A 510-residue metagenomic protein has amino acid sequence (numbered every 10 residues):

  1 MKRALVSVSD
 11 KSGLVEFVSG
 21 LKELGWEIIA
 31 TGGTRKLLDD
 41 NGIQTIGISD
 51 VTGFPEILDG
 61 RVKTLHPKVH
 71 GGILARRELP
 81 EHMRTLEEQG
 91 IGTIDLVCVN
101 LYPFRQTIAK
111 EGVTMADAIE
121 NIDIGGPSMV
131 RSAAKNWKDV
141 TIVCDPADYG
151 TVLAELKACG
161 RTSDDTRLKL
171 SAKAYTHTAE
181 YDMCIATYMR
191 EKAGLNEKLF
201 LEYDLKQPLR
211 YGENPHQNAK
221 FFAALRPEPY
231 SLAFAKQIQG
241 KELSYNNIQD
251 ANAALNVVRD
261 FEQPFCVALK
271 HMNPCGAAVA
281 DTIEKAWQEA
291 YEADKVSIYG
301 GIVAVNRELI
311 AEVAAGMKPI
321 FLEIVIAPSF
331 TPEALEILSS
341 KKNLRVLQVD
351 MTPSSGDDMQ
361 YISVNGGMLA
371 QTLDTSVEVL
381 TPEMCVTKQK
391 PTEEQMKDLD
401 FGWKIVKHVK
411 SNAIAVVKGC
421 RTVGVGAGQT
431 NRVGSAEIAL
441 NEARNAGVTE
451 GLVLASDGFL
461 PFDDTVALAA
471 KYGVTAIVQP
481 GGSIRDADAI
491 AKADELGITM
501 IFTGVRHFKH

Functional and structural regions predicted by a protein language model:
M1-V51: N-terminal glycine-/serine-/threonine-rich phosphate-binding loop
M1-V6, L96, Y181-H510: ATP-dependent carboxylate/acyl-activation modules
I28, T45, V140-I142, V346 (+1 more regions): Hydrophobic beta-strand scaffold residues
G33-P103: Glycine-rich nucleotide/cofactor/substrate-binding loop typically near the N-terminus or early in the first domain
T34-L37, T52-L58, F104-Q106, S128-R131 (+6 more regions): Short gly/pro/ser/thr-enriched loop/turn and capping motifs at secondary-structure boundaries
R77-I124, R131-A134, M384, K388-E393: Active-site/ligand-binding-proximal alpha/beta "capping" segment
N136-Y149: Mobile "lid/hinge" segments at catalytic clefts and subdomain interfaces of large enzymes
P146-A147, T151-L199, I320: Non-catalytic interaction/clamp surfaces of large macromolecular machines
